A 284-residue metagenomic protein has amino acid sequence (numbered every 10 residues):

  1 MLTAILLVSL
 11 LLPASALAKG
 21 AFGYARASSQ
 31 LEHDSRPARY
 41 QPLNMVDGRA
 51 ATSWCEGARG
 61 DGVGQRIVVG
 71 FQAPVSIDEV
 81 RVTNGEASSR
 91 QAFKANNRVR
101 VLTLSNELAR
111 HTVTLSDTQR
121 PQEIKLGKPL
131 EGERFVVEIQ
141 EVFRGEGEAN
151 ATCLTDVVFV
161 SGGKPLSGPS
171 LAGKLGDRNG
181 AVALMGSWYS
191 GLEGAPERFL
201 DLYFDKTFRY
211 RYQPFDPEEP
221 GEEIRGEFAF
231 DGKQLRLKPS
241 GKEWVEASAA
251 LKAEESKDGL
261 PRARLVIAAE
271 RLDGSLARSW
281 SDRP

Functional and structural regions predicted by a protein language model:
L2-P13: Bacterial N-terminal signal peptides
A16-Q72, R90, K94, G163-G186: Disordered, acidic Ser/Thr/Pro-rich linker "stalks" and the adjacent N-terminal cap of the next globular domain
D61-G64, S88-G168: Trp- and acidic/polar-enriched beta-sheet ligand-binding modules for extracellular glycan and matrix recognition
G62-G64, Q72-R81, G132-E133: Extended extracellular/luminal ectodomain segments enriched in beta-structured repeat modules
Q65, V75-D78, R100-L102, R198 (+2 more regions): Short beta-strand/loop motifs in extracellular/secreted proteins, especially within beta-sandwich accessory domains
V75-F93: A short beta-strand element within beta-rich, extracytoplasmic domains of secreted/secretory-pathway proteins
V137, V157, P165-E223, Q234-P284: Lipid interaction determinants
